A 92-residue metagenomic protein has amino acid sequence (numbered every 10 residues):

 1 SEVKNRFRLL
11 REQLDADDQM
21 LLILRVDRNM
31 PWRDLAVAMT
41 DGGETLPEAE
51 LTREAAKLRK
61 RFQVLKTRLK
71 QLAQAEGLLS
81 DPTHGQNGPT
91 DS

Functional and structural regions predicted by a protein language model:
S1, G88-S92: Internal acidic/polar
S1-L10, G43: Short, Lys/Arg-enriched N-terminal segment that forms or immediately precedes the first helix of a structured domain
V3-F7, D15-Q19, A55, F62: Short, leucine-enriched amphipathic alpha-helices that occur as contiguous helical runs
K4-F7, R25-D27, K60-Q63, L69: Catalytic cores of transferase enzymes with a strong primary signal for eukaryotic protein kinases
N5, L21-I23, A49: Residue-level signal for the start and early helices of compact helical domains
L9-T40: Short amphipathic alpha helix immediately N-terminal
R33, M39-S80: DNA-recognition helix of helix-turn-helix
S80-N87: Short, charged, intrinsically disordered terminal tails
